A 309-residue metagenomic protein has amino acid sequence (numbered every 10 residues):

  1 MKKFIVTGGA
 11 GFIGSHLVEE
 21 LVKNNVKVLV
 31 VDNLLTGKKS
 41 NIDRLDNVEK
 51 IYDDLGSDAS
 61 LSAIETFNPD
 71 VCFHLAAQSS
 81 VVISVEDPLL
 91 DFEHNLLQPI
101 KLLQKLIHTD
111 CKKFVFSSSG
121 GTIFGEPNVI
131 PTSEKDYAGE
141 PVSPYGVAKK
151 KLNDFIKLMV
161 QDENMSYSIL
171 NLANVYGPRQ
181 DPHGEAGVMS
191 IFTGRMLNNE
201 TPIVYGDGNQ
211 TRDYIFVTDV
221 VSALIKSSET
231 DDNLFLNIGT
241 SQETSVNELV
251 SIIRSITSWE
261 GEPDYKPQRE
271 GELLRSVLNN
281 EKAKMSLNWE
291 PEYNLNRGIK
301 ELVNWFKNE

Functional and structural regions predicted by a protein language model:
M1-V175, L224, Y293: N-terminal Rossmann-like NAD(P)+-binding domain of SDR-like oxidoreductases, especially those catalyzing
A10-I13, K39, I123, P127 (+6 more regions): Gly/Ser/Thr-rich beta-alpha loop segments that engage phosphate groups in nucleotides
K39-I42, N153, S190, N247 (+2 more regions): Short, surface-exposed alpha-helical segments at coil->helix boundaries
G56, A76-S79, D91, D181 (+3 more regions): Glycosyltransferase donor-binding loop in the core domain
S84, K135-E140, Y167-D181, I191-I215 (+1 more regions): A conserved pocket-lining segment of Rossmann-fold NAD(P)-dependent short-chain dehydrogenase/reductase
P144, L152, E185, V246 (+1 more regions): Conserved donor sugar-nucleotide recognition element shared by glycan-biosynthetic enzymes
G194-E309: C-terminal substrate-binding subdomain of Rossmann-fold SDR/epimerase-dehydratase oxidoreductases
